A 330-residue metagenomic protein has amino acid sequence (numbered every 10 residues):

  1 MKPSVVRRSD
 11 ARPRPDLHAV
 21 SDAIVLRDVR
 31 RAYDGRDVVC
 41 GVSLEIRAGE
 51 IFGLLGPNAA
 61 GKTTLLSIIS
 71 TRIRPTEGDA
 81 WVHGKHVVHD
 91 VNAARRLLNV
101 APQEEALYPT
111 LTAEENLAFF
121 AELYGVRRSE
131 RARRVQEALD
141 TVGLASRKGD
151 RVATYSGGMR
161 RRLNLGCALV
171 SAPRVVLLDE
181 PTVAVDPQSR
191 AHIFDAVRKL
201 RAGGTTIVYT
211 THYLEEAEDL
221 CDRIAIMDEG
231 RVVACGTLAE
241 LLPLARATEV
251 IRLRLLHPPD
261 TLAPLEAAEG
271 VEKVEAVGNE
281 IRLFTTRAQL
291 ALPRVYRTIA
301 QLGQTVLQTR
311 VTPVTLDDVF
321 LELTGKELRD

Functional and structural regions predicted by a protein language model:
S70: Helix-to-loop junction immediately C-terminal to a conserved catalytic motif
G78-H89, A93-A94: Conserved ABC transporter NBD signature motif
N99, A118, E122, S129-R147: Conserved ABC ATPase "signature" region
V176-D179: Catalytic Walker B motif of ABC-type/P-loop ATPase nucleotide-binding domains
F194-T286: ABC transporter nucleotide-binding domain
